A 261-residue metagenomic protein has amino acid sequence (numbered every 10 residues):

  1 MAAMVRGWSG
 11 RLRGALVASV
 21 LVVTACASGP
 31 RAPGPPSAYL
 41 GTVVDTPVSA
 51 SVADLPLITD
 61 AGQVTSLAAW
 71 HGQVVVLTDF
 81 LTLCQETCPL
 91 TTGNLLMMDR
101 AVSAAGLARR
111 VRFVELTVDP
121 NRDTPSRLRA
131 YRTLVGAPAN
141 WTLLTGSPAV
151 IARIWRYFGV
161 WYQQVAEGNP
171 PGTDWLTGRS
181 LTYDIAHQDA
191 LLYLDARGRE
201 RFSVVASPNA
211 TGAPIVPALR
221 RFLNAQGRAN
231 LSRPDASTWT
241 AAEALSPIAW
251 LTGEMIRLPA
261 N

Functional and structural regions predicted by a protein language model:
A2-I58, A241-N261: N-terminal targeting signals for export/organelle localization
A50-V52, V74, A186-Q188: Short, small/polar residue-rich loop motifs at catalytic or cofactor-binding pockets
L55-V75: A short beta-strand-turn-helix
A68-L95: Short active-site neighborhood of thiol/selenol oxidoreductases, capturing the structured segment around
V74, F80-L81, D99-G106, V135-A139 (+3 more regions): Sec/Tat-exported extracytoplasmic proteins
T92-I154: Structural microenvironment flanking redox-active thiols in thiol-disulfide oxidoreductases
P138-Q226: Thiol/selenol-based redox catalytic cores and closely related redox-interacting motifs
R197-N261: C-terminal lobe and adjacent flexible extensions of AdoMet/dcAdoMet transferase-like proteins
